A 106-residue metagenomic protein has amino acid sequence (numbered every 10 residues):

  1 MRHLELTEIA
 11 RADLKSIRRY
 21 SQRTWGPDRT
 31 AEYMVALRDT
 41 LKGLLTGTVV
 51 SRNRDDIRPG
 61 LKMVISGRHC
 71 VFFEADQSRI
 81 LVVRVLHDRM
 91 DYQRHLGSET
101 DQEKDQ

Functional and structural regions predicted by a protein language model:
H3-L61, E103-Q106: Basic, Lys/Arg-enriched alpha-helical interface segments
S21, E32, D55-I57, I65 (+3 more regions): Sequence-pattern detector for short linear motifs and compositional/periodic biases rather than a specific fold
R38, V49-I80, V85: Basic/aromatic recognition patch in beta-strand/loop cores that engages polyanionic ligands
E74-Q106: Enriched for short, Lys/Arg-rich terminal
